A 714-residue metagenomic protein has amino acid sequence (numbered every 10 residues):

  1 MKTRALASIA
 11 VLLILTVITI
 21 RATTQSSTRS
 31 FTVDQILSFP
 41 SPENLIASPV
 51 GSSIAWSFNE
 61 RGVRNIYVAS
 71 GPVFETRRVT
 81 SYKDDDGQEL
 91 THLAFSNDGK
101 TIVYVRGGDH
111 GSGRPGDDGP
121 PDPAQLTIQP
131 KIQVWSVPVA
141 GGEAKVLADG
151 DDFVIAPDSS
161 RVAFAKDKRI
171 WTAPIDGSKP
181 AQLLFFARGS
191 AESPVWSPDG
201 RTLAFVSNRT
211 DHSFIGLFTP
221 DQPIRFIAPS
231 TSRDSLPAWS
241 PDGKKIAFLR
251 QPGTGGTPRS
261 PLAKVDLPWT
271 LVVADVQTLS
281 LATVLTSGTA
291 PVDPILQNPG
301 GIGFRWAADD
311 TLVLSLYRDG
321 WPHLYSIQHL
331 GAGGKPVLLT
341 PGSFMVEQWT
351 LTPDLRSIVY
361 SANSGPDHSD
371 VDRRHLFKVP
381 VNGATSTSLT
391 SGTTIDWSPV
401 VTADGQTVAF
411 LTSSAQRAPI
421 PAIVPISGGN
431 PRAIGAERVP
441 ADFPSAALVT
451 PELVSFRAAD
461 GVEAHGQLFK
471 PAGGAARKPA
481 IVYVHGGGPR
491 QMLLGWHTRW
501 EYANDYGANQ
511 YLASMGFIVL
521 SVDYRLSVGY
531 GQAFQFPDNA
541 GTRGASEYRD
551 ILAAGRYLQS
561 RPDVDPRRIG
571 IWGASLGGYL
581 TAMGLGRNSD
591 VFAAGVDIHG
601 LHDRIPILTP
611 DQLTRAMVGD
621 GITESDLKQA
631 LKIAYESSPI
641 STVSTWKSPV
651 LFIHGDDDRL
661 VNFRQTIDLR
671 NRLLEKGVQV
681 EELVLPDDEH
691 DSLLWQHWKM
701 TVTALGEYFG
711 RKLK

Functional and structural regions predicted by a protein language model:
D34-R64: Beta-strand-rich domains and repeat architectures in extracellular enzymes and scaffolds, especially beta-propellers
N44-I46, R64, V103, E192 (+11 more regions): Non-catalytic accessory segments flanking enzyme active sites
P49-V50, N97-D98, P157-D158, P198-D199 (+4 more regions): Residue-level detector of Asp-centered blade-edge/turn motifs that repeat once per structural unit in beta-propeller
I54, I102, V162, G200-L203 (+4 more regions): Hydrophobic beta-strand positions that form the internal "hydrophobic ladder" of WD40/Gbeta-like beta-propeller blades
S57-Y67, Y82-E89, V105-W135, A144-D152 (+13 more regions): A flexible loop/linker signature enriched in serine peptidases of the S9 family
S70-F74, P138-G142, P174-S178, F218-Q222 (+4 more regions): Short loop/turn segments that connect beta-strands within beta-propeller blades
R477-G486: Short beta-strand element of the alpha/beta-hydrolase
Y483, R499-M515, S521-K714: Active-site-proximal cap/loop segments of hydrolase catalytic domains
